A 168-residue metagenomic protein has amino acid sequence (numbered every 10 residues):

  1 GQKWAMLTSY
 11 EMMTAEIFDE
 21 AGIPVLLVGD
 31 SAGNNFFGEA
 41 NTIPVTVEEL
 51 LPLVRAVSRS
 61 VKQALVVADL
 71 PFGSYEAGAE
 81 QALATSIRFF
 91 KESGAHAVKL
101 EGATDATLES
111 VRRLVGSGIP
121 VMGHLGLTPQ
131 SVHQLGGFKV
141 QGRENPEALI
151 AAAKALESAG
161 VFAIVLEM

Functional and structural regions predicted by a protein language model:
G1-M168: Alpha/beta enzyme core
